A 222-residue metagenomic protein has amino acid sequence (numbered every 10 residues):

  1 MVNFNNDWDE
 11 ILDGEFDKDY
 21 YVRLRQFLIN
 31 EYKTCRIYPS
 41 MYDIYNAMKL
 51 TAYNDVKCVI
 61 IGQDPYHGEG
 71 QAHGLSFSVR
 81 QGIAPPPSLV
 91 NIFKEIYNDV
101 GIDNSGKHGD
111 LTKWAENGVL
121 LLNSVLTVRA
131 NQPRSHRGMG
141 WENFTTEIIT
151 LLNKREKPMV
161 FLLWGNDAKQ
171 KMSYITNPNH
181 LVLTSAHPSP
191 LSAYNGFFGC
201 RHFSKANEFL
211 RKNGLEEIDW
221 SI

Functional and structural regions predicted by a protein language model:
M1-E10: Short, extreme N-terminal leader segments that mark the start of a protein/domain
V2, G14-L163, D167-Q170, I175 (+4 more regions): A polyanion-binding, active-site-adjacent surface
F197: Histidine/acidic-residue-rich catalytic or RNA/ligand-binding cores of hydrolases and nuclease-related proteins
C200-R201: Polytopic transmembrane helical bundles with strong interfacial aromatic enrichment
